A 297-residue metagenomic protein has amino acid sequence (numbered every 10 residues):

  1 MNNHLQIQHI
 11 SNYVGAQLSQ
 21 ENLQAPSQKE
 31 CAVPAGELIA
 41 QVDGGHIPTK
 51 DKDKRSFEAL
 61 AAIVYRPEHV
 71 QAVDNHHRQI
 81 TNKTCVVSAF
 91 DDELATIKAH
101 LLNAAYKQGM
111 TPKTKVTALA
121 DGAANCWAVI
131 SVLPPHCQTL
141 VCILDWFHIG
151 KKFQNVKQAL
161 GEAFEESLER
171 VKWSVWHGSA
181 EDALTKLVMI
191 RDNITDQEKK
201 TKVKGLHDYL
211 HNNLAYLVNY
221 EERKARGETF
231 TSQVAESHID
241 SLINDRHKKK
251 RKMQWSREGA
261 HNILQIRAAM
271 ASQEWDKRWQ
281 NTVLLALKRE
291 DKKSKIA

Functional and structural regions predicted by a protein language model:
M1-A297: Catalytic center-proximal scaffold of phosphoryl-transfer enzymes
